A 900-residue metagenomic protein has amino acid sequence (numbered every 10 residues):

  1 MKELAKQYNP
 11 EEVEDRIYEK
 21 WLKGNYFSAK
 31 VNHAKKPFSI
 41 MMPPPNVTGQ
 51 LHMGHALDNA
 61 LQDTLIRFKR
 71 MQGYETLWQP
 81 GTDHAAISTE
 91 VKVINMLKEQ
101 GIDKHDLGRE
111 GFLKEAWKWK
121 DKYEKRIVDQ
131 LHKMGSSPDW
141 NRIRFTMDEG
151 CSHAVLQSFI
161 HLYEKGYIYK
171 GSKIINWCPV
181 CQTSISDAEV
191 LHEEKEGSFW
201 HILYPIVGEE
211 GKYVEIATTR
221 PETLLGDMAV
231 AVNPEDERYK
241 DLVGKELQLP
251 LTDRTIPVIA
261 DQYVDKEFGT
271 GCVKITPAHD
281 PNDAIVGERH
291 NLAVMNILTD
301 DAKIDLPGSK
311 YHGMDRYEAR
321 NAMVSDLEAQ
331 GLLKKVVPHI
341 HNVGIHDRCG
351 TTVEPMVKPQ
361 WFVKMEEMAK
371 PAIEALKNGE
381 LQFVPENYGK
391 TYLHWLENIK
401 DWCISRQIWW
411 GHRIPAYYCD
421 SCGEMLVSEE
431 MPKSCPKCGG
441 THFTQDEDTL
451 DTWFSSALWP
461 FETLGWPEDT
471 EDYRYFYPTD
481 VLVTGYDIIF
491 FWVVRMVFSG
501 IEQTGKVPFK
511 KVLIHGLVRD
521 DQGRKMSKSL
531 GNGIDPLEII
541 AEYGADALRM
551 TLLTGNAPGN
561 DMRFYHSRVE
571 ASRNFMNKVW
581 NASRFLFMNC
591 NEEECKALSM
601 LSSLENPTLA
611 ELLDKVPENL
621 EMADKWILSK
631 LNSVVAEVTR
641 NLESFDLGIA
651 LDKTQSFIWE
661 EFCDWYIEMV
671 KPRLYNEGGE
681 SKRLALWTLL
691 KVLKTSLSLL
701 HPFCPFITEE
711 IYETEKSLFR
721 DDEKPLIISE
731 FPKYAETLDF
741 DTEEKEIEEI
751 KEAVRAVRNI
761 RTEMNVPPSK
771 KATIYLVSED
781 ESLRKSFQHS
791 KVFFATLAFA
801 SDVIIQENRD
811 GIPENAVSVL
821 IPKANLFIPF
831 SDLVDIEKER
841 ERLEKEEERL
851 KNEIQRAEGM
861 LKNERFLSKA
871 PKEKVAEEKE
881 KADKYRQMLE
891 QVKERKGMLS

Functional and structural regions predicted by a protein language model:
M1-E235, I259, T276-R289, A293-G308 (+11 more regions): N-terminal, positively charged nucleic-acid-binding surface of large information/translation enzymes
A34-M42, T64, G101-I102, V128-G135 (+10 more regions): Active-site-adjacent bridging/hinge elements
G54-I66, G73, T82-D83, C151-A154 (+9 more regions): Structured ligand/cofactor/substrate-binding pocket environments in proteins
R67-E75, M96-R109, D129, K133-P138 (+17 more regions): Secondary-structure transition/capping motifs at alpha-helix termini and the adjoining loop/turn into the next element
Q100-K114, Q382-F383, L537, P558-E570: Short, polar/flexible loop-turn hinges at active-site or ligand-entry regions and domain interfaces
C181, T252, C349-G350, D420-C422 (+1 more regions): Short Cys/His-rich metal-coordination motifs, predominantly Zn2+-binding knuckles/fingers
W200-V207, K245-P250, G344-D347, Y417 (+1 more regions): Short acidic-hydrophobic surface loop/beta-edge motif
H201, H394-F454, L458, E502-A545 (+1 more regions): Feature 926 captures the class I aminoacyl-tRNA synthetase adenylation module centered on the KMSKS loop
